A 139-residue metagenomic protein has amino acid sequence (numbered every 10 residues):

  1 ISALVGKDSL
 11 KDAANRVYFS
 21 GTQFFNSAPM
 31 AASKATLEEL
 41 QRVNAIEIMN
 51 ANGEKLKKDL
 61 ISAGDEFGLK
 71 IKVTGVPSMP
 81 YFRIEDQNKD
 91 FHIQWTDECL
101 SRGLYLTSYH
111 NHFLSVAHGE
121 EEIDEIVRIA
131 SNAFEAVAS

Functional and structural regions predicted by a protein language model:
I1-S139: Conserved N-terminal phosphate-binding loop of PLP-dependent enzymes in the Aspartate aminotransferase
